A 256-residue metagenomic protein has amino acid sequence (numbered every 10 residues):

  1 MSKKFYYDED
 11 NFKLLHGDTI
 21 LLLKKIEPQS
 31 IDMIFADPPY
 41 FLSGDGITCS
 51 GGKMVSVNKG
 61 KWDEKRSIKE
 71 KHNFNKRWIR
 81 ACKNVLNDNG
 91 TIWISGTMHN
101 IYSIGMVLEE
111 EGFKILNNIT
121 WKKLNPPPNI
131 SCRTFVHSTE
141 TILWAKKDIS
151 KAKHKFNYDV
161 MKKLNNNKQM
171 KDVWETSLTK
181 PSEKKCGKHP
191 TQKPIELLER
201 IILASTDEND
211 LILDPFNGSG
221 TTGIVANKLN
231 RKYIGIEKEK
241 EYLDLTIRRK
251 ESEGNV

Functional and structural regions predicted by a protein language model:
M1-L245, N255: Core catalytic lobe of class I
